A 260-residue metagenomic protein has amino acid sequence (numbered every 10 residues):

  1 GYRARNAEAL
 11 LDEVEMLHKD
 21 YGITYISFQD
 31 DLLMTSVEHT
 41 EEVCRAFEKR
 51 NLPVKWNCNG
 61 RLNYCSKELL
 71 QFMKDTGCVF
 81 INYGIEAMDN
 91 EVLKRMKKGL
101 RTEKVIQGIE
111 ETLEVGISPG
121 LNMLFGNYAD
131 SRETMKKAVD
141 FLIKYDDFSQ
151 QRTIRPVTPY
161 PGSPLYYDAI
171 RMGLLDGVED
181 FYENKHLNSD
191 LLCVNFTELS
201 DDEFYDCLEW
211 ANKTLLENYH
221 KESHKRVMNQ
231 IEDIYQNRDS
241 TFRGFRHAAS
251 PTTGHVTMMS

Functional and structural regions predicted by a protein language model:
G1-P119, F125-N127, D140: Radical SAM [4Fe-4S] cluster-binding motif and immediate context
K19-G22, L52, D146-D147, I170 (+1 more regions): Proline-centered flexible-loop/turn and helix-kink motifs
E38, E91, R95-M96, F125-E133 (+3 more regions): Flexible glycine/acidic-rich beta-alpha junction loops that bind and position SAM and/or redox cofactors in anaerobic
P119, S149-T153, E217-H224: Bilobed periplasmic-binding protein-like "clamshell/Venus-flytrap" ligand-binding domains
T134-A138: Short alpha-helix in the alpha/beta-hydrolase fold that links the catalytic acid
D140-F148: Basic phosphate/pyrophosphate-binding loop/patch that engages nucleotide-derived ligands
P164-A169, G177-S260: Radical SAM enzyme core and accessory elements
